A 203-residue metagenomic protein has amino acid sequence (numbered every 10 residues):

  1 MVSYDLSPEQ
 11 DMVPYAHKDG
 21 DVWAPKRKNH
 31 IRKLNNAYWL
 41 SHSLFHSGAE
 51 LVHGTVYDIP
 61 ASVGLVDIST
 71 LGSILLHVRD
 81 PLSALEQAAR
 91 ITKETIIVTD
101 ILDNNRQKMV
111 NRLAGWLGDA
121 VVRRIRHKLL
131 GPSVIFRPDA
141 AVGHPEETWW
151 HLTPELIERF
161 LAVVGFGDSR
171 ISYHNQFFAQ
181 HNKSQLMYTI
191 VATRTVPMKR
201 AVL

Functional and structural regions predicted by a protein language model:
M1-H17, D21-Q107, P154-E158, A192-R194: Conserved SAM-binding loop
Y57-D58, T70, R79-R200: S-adenosyl-L-methionine-dependent methyltransferase catalytic module, highlighting the catalytic core
